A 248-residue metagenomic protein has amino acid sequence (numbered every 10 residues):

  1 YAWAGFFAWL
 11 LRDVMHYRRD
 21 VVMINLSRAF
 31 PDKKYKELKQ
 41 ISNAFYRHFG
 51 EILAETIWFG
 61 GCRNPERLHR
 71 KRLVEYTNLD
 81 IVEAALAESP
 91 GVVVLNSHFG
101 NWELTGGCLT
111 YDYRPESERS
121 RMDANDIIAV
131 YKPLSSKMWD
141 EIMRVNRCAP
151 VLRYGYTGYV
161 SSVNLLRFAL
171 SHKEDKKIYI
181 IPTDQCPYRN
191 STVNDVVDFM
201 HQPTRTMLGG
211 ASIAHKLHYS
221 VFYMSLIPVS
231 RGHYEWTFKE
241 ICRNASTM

Functional and structural regions predicted by a protein language model:
Y1-W102, I142-N146: Membrane-anchoring hydrophobic helices of lipid-metabolizing enzymes
G60-M248: Soluble catalytic domains of membrane acyltransferases
